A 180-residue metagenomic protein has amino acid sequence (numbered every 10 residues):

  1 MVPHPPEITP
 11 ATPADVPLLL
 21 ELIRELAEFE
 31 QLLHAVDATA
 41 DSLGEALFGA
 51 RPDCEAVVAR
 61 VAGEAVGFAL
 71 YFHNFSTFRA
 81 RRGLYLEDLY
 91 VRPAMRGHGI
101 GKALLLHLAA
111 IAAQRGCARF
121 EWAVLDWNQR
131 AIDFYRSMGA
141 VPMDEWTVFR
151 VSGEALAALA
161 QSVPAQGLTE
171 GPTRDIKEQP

Functional and structural regions predicted by a protein language model:
E7-L19: A short beta-loop-alpha structural element at the N-terminal edge of CoA-dependent acyl/N-acetyltransferase catalytic
L20-A46: Conserved GNAT-fold acetyl-CoA-binding loop/helix
E45-V58, Y85: A short helix-loop-beta-strand connector motif used in the catalytic cores of GNAT acetyltransferases and, in some
V58, E64-H73: Conserved beta-strand in the GNAT
L89-R96: A short, internal acetyl-CoA/4′-phosphopantetheine-binding micro-motif in the GNAT/acyltransferase core
G97-A110, S137: Conserved acetyl-CoA-binding loop-helix of GNAT-fold acetyltransferases
A113-A123: Conserved GNAT acetyl-CoA-binding A-motif
W122-A131, R150-E154: Conserved beta-strand-loop-alpha-helix junction that forms the acyl-donor binding cleft
